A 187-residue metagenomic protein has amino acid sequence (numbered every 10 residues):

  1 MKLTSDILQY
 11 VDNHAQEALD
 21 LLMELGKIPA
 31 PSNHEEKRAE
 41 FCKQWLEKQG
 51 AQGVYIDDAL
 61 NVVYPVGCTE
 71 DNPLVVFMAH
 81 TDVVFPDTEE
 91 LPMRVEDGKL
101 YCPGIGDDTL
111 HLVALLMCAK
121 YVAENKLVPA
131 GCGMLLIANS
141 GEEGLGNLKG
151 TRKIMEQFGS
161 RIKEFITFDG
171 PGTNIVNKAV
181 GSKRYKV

Functional and structural regions predicted by a protein language model:
M1-L21, P29, G106, L110 (+4 more regions): Short N-terminal signal/transit or membrane-insertion segments and the immediately adjacent low-complexity/disordered
M1-P103: Acidic/His- and Gly-rich active-site-bordering loop/insert found across diverse amide/peptide-bond hydrolases
V63-P65, F165, K186: Conserved hydrophobic/aromatic beta-strand scaffold that supports enzyme active sites
A79, K183-V187: Hydrophobic/proline-rich hinge and linker segments of small-molecule sensing/allosteric domains, predominantly
D108-R184: Acidic/histidine-rich catalytic neighborhood of metal-dependent amide-processing enzymes
